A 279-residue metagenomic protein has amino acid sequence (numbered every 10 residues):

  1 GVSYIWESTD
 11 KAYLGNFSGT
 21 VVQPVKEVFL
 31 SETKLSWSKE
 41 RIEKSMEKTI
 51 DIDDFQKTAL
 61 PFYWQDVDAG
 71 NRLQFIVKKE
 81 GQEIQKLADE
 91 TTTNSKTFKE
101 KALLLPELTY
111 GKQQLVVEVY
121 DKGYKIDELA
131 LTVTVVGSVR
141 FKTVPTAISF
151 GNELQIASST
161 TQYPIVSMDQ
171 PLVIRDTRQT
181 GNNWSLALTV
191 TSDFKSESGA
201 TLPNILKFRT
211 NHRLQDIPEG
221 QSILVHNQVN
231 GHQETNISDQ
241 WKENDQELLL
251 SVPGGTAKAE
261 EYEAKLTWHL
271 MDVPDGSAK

Functional and structural regions predicted by a protein language model:
G1-Y4, G111-L115, N244-L248, Y262-A264: Exposed beta-strand face motif in extracellular beta-rich ectodomains
S8, V119-D121, L270: Conserved structural position at the C-terminal beta-strand of extracellular beta-sandwich adhesion modules
D10-V21, D121-A130: Short, exposed coil/turn segments at beta-strand boundaries within extracellular/luminal domains
K26-I50, K57, E128-N211, T235-K279: N-terminal small/polar-rich segments of proteins
F75-K79, L188: Conserved aromatic beta-strand anchor motif in extracellular beta-sandwich/beta-rich domains
E80-K96: Solvent-exposed serine/threonine-rich low-complexity stretches and specific carbohydrate-binding patches
T92-L103, W241-E247: Aromatic sugar-binding surface patches on proteins that engage polysaccharides or sugar-phosphate polymers
L104-K112: Surface-exposed, short loops/turns at beta-strand junctions within beta-sandwich domains
